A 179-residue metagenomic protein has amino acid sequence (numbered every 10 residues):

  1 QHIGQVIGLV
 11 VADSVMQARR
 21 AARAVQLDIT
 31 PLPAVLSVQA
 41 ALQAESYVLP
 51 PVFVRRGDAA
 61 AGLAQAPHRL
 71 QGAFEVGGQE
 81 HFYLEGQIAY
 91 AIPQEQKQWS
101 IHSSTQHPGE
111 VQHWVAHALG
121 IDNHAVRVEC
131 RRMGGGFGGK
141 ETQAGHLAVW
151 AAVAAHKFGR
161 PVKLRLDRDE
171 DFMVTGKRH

Functional and structural regions predicted by a protein language model:
Q1-H179: Structural alpha/beta core scaffold segments of enzyme domains
